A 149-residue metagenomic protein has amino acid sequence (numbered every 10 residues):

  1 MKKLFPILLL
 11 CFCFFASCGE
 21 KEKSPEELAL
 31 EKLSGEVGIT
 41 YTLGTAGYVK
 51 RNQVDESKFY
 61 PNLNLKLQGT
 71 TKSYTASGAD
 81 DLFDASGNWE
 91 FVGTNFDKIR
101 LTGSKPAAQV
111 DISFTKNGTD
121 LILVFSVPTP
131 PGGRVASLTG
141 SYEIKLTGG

Functional and structural regions predicted by a protein language model:
M1-L4, E20: Positively charged n-region of N-terminal signal peptides that target proteins for export
F5-L9: Sec-dependent signal peptide hydrophobic core
F14-S17: C-terminal motif of bacterial Sec signal peptides marking the signal peptidase cleavage site
G19-A85, N95-G149: Lipid interaction determinants
W89-F91: Conserved hydrophobic positions within beta-strands
